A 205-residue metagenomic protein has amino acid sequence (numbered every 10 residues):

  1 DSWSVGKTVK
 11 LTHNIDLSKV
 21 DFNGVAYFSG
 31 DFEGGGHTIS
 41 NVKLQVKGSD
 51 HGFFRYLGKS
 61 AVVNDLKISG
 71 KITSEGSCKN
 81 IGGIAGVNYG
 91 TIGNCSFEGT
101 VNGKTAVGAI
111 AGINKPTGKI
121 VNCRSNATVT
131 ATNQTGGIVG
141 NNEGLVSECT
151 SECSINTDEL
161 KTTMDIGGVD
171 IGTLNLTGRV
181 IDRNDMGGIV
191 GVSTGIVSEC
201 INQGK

Functional and structural regions predicted by a protein language model:
D1-K205: Surface-exposed repetitive/solenoidal architectures
